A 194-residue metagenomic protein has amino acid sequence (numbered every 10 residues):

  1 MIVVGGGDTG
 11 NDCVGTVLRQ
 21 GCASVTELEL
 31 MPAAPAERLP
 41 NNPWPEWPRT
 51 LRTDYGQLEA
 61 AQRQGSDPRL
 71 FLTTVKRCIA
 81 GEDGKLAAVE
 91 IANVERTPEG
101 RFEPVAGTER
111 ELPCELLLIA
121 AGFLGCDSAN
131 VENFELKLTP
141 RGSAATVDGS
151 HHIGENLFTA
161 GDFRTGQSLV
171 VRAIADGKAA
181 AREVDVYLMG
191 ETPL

Functional and structural regions predicted by a protein language model:
M1-G7: Beta1/beta-strand and adjacent pyrophosphate-binding region of the FAD-binding site in flavoprotein oxidoreductases
G6, E29-A33, A80, D162: Cofactor-binding loop segments of dinucleotide-utilizing enzymes, especially the Rossmann-like FAD- and NAD(P)+-binding
G10, V14-T74, E191-L194: Rossmann-like dinucleotide-binding cores of NAD(P)H-dependent redox enzymes
G10-G15, Q20, A160-L194: A conserved FAD-binding loop/helix module that cradles the flavin
L72-K85, A92-E95: A conserved short coil-to-beta-strand element within the FAD-binding core of flavoproteins
E82-E90, P113-I119: Acidic, glycine-rich loop-and-strand cores that form catalytic or ligand-binding grooves in diverse globular domains
T97-Q167: FAD-site-proximal beta/loop scaffold in flavoenzymes
